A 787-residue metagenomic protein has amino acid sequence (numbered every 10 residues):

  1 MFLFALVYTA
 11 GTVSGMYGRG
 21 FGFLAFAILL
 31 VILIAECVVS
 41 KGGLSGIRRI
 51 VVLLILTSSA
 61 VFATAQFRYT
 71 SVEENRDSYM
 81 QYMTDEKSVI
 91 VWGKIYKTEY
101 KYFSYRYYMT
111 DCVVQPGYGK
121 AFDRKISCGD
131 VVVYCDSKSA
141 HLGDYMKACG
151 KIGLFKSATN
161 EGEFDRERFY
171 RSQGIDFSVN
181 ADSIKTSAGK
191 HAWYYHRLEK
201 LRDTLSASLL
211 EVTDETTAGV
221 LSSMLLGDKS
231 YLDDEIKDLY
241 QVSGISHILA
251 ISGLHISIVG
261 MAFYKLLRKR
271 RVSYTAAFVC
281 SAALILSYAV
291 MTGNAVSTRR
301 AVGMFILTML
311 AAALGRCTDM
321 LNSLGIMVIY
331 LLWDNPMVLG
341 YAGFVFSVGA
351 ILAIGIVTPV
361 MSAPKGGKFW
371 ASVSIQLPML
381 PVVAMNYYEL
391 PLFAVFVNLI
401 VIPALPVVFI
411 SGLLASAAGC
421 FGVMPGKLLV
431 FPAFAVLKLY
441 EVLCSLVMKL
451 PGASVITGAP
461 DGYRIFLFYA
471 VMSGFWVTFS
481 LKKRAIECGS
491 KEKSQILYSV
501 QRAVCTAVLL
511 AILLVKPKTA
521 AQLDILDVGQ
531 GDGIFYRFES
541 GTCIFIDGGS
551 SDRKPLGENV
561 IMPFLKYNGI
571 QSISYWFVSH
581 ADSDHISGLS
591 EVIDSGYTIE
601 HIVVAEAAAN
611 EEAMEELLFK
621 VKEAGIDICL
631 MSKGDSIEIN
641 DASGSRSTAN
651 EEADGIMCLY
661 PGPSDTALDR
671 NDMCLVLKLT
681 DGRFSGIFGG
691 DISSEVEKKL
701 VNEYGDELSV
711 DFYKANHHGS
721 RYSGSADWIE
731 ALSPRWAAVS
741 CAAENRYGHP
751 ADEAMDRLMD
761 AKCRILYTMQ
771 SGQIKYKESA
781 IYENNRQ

Functional and structural regions predicted by a protein language model:
M1-Y79, R300, R484-G489: N-terminal leader/targeting segments
A5-T9, N294-C488, I692, L700 (+2 more regions): Internal transmembrane alpha-helical bundles of multi-pass membrane proteins
L6, S172-M304, M309, L377 (+6 more regions): Aromatic-rich juxtamembrane segments at the membrane interface
S58, F62-H247, E558-N559, P563 (+4 more regions): Membrane-interface helix/helix-cap signal primarily in integral membrane proteins
I245-R270, S572-D594, N716-D727: Di-metal (Zn2+ and/or Mg2+/Mn2+) metal-binding site signature of metallo-dependent hydrolases with the MBL/beta-CASP
L332-G340, S445-Y575, K622-S709, Q770-Q787: Core dinuclear metal-dependent hydrolase active-site scaffold
E539-I544, G549-A609, E703-S720, S733-A738: Active-site metal-binding motif and surrounding structural segment of the metallo-beta-lactamase
H601, E697-G772: Cap/insert and terminal regions of metallo-dependent hydrolase folds
